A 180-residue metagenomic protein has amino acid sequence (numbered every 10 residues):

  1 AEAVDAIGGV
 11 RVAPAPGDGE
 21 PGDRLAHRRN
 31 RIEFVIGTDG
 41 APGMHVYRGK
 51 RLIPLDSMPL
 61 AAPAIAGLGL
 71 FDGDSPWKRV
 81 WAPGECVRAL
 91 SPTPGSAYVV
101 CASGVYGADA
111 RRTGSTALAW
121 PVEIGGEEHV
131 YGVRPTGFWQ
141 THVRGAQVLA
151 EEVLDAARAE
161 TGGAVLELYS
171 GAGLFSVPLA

Functional and structural regions predicted by a protein language model:
A1-A180: Accessory RNA-recognition modules of RNA-modification enzymes
